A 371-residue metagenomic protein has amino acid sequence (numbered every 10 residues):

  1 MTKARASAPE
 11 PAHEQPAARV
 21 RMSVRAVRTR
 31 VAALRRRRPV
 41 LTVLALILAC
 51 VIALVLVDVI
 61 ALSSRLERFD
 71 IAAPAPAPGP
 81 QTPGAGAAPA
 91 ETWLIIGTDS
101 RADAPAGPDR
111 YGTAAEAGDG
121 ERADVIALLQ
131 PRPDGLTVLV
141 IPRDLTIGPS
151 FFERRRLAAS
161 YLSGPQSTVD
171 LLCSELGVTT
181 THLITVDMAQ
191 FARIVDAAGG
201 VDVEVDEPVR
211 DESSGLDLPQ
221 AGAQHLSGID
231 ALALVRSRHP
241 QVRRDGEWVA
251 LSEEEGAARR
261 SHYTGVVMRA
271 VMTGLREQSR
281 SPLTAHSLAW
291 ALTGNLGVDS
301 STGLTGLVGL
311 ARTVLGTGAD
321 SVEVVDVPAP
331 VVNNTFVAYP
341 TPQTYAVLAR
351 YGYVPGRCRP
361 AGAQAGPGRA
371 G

Functional and structural regions predicted by a protein language model:
T2-G371: Non-catalytic, solvent-exposed segments at the cell envelope interface
